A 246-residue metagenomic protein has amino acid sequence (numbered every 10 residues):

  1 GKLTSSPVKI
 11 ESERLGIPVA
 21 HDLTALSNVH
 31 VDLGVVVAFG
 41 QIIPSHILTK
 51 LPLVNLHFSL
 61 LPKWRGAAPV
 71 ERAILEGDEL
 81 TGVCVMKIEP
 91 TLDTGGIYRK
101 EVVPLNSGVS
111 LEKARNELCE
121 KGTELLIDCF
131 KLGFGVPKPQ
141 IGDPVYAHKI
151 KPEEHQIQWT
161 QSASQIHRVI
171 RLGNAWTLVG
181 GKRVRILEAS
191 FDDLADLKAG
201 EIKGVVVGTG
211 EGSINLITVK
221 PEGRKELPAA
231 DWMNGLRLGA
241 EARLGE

Functional and structural regions predicted by a protein language model:
G1-L172, G212-N215, P221-G223, L238: One-carbon transfer enzymes
T160-E246: An anion-binding loop in the catalytic cleft
